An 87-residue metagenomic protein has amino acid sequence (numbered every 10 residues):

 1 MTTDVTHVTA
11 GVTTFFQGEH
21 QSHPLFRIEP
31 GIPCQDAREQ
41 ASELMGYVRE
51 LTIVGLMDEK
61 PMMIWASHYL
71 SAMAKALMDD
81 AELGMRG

Functional and structural regions predicted by a protein language model:
M1-G87: Sequence/structural signature of long amphipathic alpha-helices that form protein-protein interaction faces
